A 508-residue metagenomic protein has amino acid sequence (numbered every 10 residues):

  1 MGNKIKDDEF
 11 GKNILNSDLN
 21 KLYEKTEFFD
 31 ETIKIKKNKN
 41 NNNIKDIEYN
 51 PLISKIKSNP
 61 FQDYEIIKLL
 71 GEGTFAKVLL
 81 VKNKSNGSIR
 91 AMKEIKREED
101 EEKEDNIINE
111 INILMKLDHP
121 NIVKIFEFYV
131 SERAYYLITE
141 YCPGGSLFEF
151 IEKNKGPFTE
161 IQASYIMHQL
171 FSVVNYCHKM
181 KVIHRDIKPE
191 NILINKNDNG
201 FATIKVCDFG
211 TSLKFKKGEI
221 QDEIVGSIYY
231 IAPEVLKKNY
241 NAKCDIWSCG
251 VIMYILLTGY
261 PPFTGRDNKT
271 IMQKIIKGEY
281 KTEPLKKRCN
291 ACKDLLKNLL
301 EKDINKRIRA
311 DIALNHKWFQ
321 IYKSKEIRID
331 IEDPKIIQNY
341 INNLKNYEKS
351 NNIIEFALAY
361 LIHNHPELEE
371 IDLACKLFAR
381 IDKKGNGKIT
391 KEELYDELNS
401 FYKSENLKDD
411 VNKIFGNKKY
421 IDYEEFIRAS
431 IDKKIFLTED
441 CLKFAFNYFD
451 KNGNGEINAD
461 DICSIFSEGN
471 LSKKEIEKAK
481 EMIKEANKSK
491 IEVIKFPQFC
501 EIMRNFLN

Functional and structural regions predicted by a protein language model:
I67-T74, V78: Protein kinase glycine-rich loop
I89, E94-L117: Conserved N-lobe beta3->alphaC-helix segment of eukaryotic protein kinase catalytic domains
E127-F128: A short, aromatic-enriched beta-strand patch in the conserved N-lobe beta-sheet of the protein kinase catalytic domain
R133-S146, F150: Conserved short submotifs of the Hanks-type protein kinase catalytic core that shape the nucleotide-binding pocket
I166-M167: Activation segment signature within eukaryotic-like protein kinase domains
L358-A359, K388-K403, I421-K433, N458-L471 (+1 more regions): Amphipathic regulatory helices of Ca2+-sensor modules
